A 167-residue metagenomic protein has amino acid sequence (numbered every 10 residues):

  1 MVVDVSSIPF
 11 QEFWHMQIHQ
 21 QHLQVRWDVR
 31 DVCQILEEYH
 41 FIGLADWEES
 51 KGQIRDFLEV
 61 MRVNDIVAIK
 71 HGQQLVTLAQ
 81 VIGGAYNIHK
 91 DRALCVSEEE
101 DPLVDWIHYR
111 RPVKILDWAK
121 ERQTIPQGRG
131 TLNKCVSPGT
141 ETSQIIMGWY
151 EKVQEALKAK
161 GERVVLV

Functional and structural regions predicted by a protein language model:
M1-V29, D91-V167: Contiguous surface segments at macromolecular interaction interfaces
D28-D31, E37: Surface-exposed turn/loop modules enriched in turn-prone residues
I35-E121: Structured alpha/beta reader/binder surfaces that contact nucleic acids or chromatin modification marks
